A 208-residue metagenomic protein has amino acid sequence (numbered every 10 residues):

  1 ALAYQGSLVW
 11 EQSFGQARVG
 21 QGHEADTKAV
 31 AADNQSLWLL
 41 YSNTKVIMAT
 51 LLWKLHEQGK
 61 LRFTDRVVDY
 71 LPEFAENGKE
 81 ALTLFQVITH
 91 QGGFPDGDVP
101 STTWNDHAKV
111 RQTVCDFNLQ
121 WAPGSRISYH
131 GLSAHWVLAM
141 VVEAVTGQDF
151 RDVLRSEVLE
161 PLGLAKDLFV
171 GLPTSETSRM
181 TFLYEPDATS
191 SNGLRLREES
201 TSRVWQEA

Functional and structural regions predicted by a protein language model:
A1, R66, D167-F169: Residues at or immediately flanking beta-strands
A1-W38, R62, Q112, F117: Short, conserved catalytic-motif segment at the N-terminal edge
G6, W38-D65, L138-E143: Active-site SXXK
L8-G15, V19, A49, E57-L61 (+2 more regions): Short helix-loop boundary/capping segments at the starts of domains
R18, N77-A208: Short, surface-exposed loop or secondary-structure junction motifs that flank catalytic or metal-binding residues
A32, L40, T44, H130-G131: Residue-level marker of regulatory loop/turn positions in helix-turn-helix DNA-binding domains and in histidine
R62-N77, L162: Short, glycine/proline-biased beta-turn/loop segments that scaffold the active-site neighborhood
